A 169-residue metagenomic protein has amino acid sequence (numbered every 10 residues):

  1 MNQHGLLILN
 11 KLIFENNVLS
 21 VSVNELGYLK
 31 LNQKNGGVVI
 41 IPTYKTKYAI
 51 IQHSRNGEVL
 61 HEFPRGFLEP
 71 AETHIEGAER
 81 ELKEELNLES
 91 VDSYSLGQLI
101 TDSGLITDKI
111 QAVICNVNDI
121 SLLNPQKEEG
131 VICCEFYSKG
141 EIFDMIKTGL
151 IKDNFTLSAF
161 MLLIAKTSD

Functional and structural regions predicted by a protein language model:
M1-G5, V59, P70, K127-D169: Nudix hydrolase/Nudix homology domain
Q3-I40, Y44: Acidic, metal-coordinating catalytic segment for phosphate/diphosphate chemistry, firing primarily on the Nudix
L19, G36-V38, D108-Q111, I132: Change "...and in nucleic-acid phosphodiester-cleaving endonucleases..." to "...and in nucleic-acid processing enzymes
S22-L26, L99-L122, E135: Active-site-adjacent beta-strand/loop module that shapes the phosphate/pyrophosphate-binding cleft
K30-R80, E128: Conserved Nudix-box catalytic region and its N-terminal flanking loop in Nudix hydrolases and closely related
P42, I50, I114-C115, F136: Conserved hydrophobic "DFG−1" position in protein kinase catalytic cores
N87-L88, I151: Helix N-cap/coil-helix junction residues
E89-G97: A short coil-to-beta-strand element that immediately follows conserved catalytic motifs
